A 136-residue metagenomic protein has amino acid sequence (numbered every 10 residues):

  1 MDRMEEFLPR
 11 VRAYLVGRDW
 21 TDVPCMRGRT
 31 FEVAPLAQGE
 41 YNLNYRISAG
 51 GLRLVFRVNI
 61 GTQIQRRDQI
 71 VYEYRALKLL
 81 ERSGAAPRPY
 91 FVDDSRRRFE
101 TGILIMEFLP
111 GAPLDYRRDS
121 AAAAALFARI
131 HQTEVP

Functional and structural regions predicted by a protein language model:
M1-E32: Juxta-kinase regulatory segment immediately upstream of eukaryotic protein kinase catalytic domains
A34-P136: ATP-binding pocket architecture of kinase catalytic cores
